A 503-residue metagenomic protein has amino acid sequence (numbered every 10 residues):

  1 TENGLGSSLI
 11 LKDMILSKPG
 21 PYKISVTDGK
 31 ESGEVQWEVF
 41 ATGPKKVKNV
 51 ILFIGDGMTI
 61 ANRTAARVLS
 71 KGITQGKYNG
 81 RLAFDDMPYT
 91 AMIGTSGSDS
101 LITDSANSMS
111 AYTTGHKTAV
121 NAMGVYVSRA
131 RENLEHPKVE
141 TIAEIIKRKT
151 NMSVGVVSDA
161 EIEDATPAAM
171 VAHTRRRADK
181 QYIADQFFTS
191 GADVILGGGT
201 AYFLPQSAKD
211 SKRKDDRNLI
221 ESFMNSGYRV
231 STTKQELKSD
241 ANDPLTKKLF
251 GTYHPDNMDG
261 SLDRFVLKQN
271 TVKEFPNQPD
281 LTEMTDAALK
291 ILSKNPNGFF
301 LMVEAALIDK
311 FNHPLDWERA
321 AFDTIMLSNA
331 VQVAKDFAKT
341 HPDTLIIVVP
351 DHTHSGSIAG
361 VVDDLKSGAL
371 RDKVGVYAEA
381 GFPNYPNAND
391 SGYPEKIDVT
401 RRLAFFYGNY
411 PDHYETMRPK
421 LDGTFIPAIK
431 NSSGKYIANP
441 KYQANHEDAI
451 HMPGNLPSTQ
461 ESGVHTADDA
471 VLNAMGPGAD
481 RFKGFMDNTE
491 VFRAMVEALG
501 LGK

Functional and structural regions predicted by a protein language model:
T1-P44: Beta-strand-enriched, solvent-exposed domains that form extended recognition/catalytic surfaces
Y22, K48-I51, M152, F299 (+1 more regions): Residue-level detector of short, conserved catalytic/binding motifs and their immediate flanks
K23-S25, I54, M302: Residues within well-ordered beta-strands of beta-sheet-rich folds
V39-G55, I146: Low-complexity, Pro/Ser/Thr- and charge-rich linker/hinge segments at domain boundaries
L52-F53, V156, V348: Structural beta-sheet core signal
M58-R63, R67-M109, D164-K503: A post-motif C-terminal structural segment
A91, T95-E135: Active-site/substrate-binding loop(s) of hydrolase catalytic cores
H116-A192, G199: Extracytoplasmic mature domains of secreted/periplasmic and thylakoid-lumen proteins
